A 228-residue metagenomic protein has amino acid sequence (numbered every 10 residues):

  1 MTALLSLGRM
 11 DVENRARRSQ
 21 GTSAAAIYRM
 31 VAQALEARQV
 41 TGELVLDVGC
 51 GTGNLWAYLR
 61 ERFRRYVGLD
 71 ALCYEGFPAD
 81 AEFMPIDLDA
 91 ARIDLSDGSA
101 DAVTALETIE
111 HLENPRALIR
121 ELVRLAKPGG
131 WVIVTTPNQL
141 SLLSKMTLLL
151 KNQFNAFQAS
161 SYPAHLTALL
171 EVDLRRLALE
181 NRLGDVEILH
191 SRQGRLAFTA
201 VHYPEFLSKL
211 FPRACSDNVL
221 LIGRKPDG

Functional and structural regions predicted by a protein language model:
M1-G98, A102-L106, R116-I119, V134-T136 (+4 more regions): Conserved N-terminal segment of class I S-adenosyl-L-methionine
E107-H111: Short catalytic micro-motifs in class I SAM-dependent methyltransferases
V123: Active-site-proximal loop/hinge segments that shape catalytic or ion-binding/gating pockets
A126-V132: Short glycine-dipeptide loop
I133-N155: Conserved class I S-adenosyl-L-methionine
L150-S160, V201-F206: Short glycine/proline- and charge-enriched loop/turn segments that cap or connect secondary-structure elements
N155-D173: Acceptor-substrate binding/catalytic loop of class I
L174-G184: Substrate-binding/catalytic lobe of Class I Rossmann-like enzymes that use SAM or dcSAM, i.e., the mid-to-C-terminal
